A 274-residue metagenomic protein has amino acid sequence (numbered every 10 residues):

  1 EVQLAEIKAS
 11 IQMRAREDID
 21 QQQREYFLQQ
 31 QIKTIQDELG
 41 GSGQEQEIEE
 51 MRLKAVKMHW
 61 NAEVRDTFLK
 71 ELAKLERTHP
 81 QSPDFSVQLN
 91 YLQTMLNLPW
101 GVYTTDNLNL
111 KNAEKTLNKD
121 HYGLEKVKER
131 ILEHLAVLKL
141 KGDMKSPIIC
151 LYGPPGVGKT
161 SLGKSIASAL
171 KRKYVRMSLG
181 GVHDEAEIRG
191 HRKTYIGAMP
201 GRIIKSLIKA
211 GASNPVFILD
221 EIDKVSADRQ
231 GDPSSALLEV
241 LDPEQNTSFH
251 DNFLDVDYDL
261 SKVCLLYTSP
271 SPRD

Functional and structural regions predicted by a protein language model:
E1-V137: Extended, charged alpha-helical coiled-coil/arm scaffolds that mediate oligomerization and mechanical coupling in large
K139-S146: Phosphate-binding P-loop
I149-M177: Walker A/P-loop
K171-A198: AAA+/P-loop NTPase substrate/partner-engagement loops
A210-N214, H250-L266: AAA+/SF3 P-loop NTPase mechanochemical coupling elements
D223-D257: Conserved catalytic/switch belt of AAA+ P-loop NTPases
Y267-D274: Conserved small/polar residues in nucleotide/adenosyl-binding loops
